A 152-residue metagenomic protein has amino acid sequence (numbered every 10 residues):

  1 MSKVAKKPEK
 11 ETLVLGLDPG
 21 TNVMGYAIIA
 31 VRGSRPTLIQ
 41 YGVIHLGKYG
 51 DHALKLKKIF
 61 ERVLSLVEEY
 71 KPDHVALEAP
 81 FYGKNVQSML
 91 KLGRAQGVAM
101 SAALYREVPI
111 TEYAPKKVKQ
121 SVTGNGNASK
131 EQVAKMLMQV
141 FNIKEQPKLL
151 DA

Functional and structural regions predicted by a protein language model:
M1-A152: Phosphate- and other anionic-substrate recognition elements at nucleic-acid/protein interfaces
